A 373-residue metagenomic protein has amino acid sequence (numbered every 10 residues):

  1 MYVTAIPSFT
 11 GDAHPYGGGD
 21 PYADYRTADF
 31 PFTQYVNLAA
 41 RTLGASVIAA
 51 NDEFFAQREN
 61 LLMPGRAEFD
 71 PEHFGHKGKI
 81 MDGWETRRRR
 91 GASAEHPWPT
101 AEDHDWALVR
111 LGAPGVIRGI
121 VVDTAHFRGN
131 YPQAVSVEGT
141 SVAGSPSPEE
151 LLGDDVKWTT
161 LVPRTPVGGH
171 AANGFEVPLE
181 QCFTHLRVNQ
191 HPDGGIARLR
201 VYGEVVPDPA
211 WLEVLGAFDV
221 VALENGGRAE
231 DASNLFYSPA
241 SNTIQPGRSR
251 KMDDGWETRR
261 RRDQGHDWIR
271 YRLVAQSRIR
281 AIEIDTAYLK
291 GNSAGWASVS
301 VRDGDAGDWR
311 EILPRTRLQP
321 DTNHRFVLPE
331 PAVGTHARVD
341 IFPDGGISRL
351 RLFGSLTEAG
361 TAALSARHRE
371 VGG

Functional and structural regions predicted by a protein language model:
Y2-W106, Y202-V274, K290-N292, L356 (+1 more regions): Disordered, acidic Ser/Thr/Pro-rich linker "stalks" and the adjacent N-terminal cap of the next globular domain
A5, Q190, Y288-G291, A297-G373: C-terminal functional regions that serve as terminal interaction/effector modules
P114, W158-G195, H266-W268, L273 (+2 more regions): Beta-sandwich interaction modules
V116-H126, V188, R278-Y288, V339: A short beta-strand element within beta-rich, extracytoplasmic domains of secreted/secretory-pathway proteins
D123, E138-V142, Y202, D285 (+2 more regions): Predominantly extracellular/luminal cell-surface or secreted proteins
N130-V142, N292-G304: Short, surface-exposed beta-strand/strand-loop-strand elements in extracellular ectodomains
P132-A134, I196, I279-A281, A294-W296 (+2 more regions): Exposed beta-strand and adjacent loop surfaces of beta-rich binding modules that mediate intermolecular recognition
A143-T159, E213-A217, D305-R310: Acidic Ser/Thr/Pro-rich low-complexity disordered segments that often serve as glycosylated linkers/stalks around
